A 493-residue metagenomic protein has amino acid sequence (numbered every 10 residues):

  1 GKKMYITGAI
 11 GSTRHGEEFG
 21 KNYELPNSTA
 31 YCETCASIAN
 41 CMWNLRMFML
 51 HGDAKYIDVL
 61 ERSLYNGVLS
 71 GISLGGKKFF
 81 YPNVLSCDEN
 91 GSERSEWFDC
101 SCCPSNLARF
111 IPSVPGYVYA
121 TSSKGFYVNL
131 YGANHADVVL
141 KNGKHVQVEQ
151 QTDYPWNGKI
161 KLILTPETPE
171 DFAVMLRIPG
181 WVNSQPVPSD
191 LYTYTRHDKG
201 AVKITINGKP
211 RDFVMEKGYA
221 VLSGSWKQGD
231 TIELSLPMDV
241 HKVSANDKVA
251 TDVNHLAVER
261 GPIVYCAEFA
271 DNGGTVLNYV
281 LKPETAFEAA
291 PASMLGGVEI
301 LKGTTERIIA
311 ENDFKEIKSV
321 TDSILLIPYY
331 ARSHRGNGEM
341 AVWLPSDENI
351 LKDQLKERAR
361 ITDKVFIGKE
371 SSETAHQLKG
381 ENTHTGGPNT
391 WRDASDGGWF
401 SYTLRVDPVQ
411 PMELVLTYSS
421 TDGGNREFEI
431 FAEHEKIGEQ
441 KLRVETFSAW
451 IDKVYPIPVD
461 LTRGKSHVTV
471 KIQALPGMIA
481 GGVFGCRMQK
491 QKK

Functional and structural regions predicted by a protein language model:
Y5-S37, S95-C103: Solvent-exposed loop and edge beta-strand segments that line ligand/cofactor-binding and catalytic clefts
E24, S28, A39-G52, G116-Y119 (+1 more regions): Well-ordered alpha-helical scaffold segments within catalytic/enzyme domains
T29-F48, P104-S113, V174-L176: Well-ordered alpha-helical segments within folded domains of soluble proteins
D58-N66, G71-I163, P186-I206, R211 (+6 more regions): C-terminal beta-rich recognition modules with glycine/proline-rich loops and embedded aromatic residues
K161-T165, A173-P179, V415-S419: Short edge beta-strand/loop segments characteristic of extracellular beta-sandwich folds
E170-T195: Surface-exposed beta-strand/loop patches in extracellular or lumenal glycoproteins
V174, V202-I204, F428-I430: Short beta-strand elements bearing conserved aromatic residues within extracellular beta-rich modules
K209-G229, S235-K248, N382-P411, T417-Q491: Beta-strand-rich ligand-recognition modules
